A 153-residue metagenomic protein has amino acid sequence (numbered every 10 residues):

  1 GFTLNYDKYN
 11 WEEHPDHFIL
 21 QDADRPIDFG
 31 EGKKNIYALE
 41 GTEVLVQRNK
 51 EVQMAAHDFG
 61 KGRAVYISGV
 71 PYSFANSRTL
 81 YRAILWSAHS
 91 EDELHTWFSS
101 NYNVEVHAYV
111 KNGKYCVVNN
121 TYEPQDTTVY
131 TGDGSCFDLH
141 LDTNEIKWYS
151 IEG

Functional and structural regions predicted by a protein language model:
G1-G153: A conserved amphipathic helix/loop scaffold that creates a polar/acidic microenvironment used either to coordinate
